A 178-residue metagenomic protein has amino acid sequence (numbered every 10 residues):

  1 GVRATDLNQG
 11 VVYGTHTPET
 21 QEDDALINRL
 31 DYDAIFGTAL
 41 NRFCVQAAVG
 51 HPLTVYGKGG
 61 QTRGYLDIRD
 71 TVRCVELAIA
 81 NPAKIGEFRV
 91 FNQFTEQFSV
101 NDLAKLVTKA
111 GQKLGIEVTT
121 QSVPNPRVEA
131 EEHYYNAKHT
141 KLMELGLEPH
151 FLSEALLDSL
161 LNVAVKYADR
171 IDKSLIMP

Functional and structural regions predicted by a protein language model:
G1-A4, V45-Q46, G111: Active-site-adjacent segment of SDR/Rossmann-fold oxidoreductases
G1-L30, T54: Conserved beta-loop-beta element that borders a ligand/cofactor-binding pocket
Q9, Y13, F36, V49 (+1 more regions): Short glycine-rich loop/turn motifs that provide flexible caps or phosphate-binding loops at active sites
L30-N41, G64-Y65: Short-chain dehydrogenase/reductase
A47-P178: C-terminal substrate-binding subdomain of Rossmann-fold SDR/epimerase-dehydratase oxidoreductases
